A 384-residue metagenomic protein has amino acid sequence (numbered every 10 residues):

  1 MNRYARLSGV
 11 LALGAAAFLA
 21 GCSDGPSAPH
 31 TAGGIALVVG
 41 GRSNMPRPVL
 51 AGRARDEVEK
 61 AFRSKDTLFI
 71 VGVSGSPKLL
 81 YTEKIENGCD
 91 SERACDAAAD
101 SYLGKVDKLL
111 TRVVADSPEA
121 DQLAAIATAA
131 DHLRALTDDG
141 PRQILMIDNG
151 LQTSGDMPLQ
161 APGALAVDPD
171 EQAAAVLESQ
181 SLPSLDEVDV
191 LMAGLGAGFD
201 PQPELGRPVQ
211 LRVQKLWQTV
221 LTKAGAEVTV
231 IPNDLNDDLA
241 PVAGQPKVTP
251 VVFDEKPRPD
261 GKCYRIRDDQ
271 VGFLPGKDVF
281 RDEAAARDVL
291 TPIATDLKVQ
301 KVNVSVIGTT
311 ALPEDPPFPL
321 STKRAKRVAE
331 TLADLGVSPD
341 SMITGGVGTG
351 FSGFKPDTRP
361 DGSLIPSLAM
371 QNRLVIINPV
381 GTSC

Functional and structural regions predicted by a protein language model:
F18-G21: C-terminal motif of bacterial Sec signal peptides marking the signal peptidase cleavage site
S23-H30: Bacterial lipoprotein signal-peptidase II cleavage site
H30-E92, P141-M146, L221, D237: Von Willebrand factor
R93-P141, M146: Von Willebrand factor
L151-P208: VWA/integrin I-like adhesion module and closely mimicked acidic/polar interface patches used
T219-V302, V380-C384: Periplasmic peptidoglycan-binding/tethering modules of Gram-negative envelope proteins
K247-P257, K277, K326, D334-C384: Periplasmic OmpA/Pal-like peptidoglycan-binding modules at the C-termini of bacterial envelope proteins
D268-G276, L290-A325, P339-P356: Short, surface-exposed beta-strand segments enriched in small/polar/acidic residues
